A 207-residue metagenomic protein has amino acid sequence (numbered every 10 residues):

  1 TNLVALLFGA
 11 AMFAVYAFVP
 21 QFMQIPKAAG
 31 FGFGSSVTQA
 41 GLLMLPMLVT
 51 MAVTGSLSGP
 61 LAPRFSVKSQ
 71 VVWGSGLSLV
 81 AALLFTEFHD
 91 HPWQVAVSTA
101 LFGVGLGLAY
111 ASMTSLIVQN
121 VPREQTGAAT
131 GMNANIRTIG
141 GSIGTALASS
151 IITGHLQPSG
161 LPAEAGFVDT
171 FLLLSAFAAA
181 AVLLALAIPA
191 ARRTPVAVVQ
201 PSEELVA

Functional and structural regions predicted by a protein language model:
T1-L156, E164-R192: 12-transmembrane solute porter fold
G160: Short, charged, surface-exposed loops that flank catalytic or proteolytic processing sites
I188-A207: Intrinsic disorder in cytosolic terminal tails and internal cytosolic loops of multi-pass membrane transporters
